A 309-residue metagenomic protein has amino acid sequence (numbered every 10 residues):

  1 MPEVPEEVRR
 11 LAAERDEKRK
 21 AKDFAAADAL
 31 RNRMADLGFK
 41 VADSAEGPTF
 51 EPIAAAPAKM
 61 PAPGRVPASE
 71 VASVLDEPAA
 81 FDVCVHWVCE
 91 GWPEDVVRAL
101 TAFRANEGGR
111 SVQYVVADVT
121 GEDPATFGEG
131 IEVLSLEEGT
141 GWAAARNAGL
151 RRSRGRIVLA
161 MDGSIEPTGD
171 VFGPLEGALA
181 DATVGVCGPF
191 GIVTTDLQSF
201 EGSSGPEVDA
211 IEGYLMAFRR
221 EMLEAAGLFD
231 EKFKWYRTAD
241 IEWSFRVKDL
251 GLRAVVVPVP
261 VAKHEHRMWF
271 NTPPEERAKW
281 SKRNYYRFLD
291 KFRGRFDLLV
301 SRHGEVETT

Functional and structural regions predicted by a protein language model:
E46-T49, V257-E275: Active-site donor/metal-binding and catalytic loop motifs of nucleotide-sugar-dependent glycosylation enzymes
A56-A102: N-proximal low-complexity "stem/linker" segments adjacent to membrane-targeting elements
G64-D82, G185-P189, V193-T195, A217 (+2 more regions): C-terminal, non-catalytic tails of nucleotide-sugar-dependent glycosyltransferases
T101-S111: Short, acidic, metal-binding catalytic loop of nucleotide-sugar glycosyltransferases
E137-S153: Glycine-rich, basic loop-to-helix element that forms the pyrophosphate-binding segment of sugar-nucleotide handling
V158: Short aromatic/hydrophobic "clamp" motif used to bind/position activated sugar donors
E166-E201: Conserved donor NDP-sugar-binding/catalytic core segment of glycosyltransferases
P174-L175, L215-F218, M222-G227, K232-P260: A short, conserved alpha-helix in the catalytic core of glycosyltransferases
